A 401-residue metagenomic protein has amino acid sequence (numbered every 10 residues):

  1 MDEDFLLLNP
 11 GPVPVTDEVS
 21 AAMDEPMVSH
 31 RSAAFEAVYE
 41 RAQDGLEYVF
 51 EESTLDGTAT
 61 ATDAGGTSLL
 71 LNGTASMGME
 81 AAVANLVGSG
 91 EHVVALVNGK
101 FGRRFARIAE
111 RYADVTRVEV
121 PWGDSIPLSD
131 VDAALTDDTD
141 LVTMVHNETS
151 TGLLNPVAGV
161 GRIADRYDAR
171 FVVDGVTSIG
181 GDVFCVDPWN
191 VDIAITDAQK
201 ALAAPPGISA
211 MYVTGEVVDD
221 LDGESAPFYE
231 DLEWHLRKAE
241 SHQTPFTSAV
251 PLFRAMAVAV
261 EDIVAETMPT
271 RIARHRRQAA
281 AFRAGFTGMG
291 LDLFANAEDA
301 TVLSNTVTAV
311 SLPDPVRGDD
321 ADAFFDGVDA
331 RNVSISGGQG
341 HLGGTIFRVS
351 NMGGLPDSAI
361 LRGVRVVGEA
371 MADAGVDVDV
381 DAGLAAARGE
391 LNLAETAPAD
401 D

Functional and structural regions predicted by a protein language model:
D2-L69, D377: A glycine-/small-polar-enriched, mobile loop at the entrance of the PLP active site in fold-type I
T60-V94, N98-A106: Conserved beta-loop-alpha segment that forms the PLP phosphate-binding cup at the N-terminus of a helix
I126-G180: Active-site phosphate-binding strand-loop segment of PLP-dependent enzymes
D187-Q199: Conserved active-site segment immediately N-terminal to the catalytic lysine that forms the internal aldimine
Q199-G288: Active-site C-terminal subdomain of aminotransferase-like
D292-V328: Conserved PLP-binding catalytic core of the aspartate aminotransferase-like
T345-F347, N351-D401: PLP-dependent enzyme catalytic core of the Aspartate aminotransferase-like
